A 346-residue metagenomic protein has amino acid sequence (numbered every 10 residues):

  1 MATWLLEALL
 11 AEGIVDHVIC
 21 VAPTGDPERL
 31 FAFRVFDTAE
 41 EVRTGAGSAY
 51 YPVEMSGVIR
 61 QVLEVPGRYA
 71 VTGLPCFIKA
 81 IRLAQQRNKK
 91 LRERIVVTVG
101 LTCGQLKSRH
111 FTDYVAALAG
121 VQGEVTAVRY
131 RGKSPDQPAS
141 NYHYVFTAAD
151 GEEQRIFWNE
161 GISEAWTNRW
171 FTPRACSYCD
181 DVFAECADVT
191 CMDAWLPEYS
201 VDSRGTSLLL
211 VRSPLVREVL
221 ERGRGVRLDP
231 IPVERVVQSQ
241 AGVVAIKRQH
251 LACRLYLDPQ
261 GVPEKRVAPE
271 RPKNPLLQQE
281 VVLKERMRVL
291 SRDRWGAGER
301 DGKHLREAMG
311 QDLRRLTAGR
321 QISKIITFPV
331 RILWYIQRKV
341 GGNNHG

Functional and structural regions predicted by a protein language model:
M1, G25, V71-I81, Q105-K107: Gly/Ser/Thr-rich loops at beta-strand to alpha-helix junctions that form or flank small-molecule/cofactor-binding
M1-L10, I14-E64: Portal/gating segments that form or line small-molecule/metal binding sites
V15-D16, G123-G346: Long, compositionally biased charged/polar accessory segments in the mid-to-C-terminal portions of proteins
I19-A22, T98-T102: Short internal beta-strands
L30-F31, A80-A84, S108-D113: A short acidic (Asp/Glu
E64-K90: A glycine-rich beta-strand to alpha-helix segment that forms a phosphate/ribose-binding loop at ligand/cofactor sites
R87-G100: A short alpha->loop->secondary-structure connector
T102-Y114, S134-Q137: Short, conserved secondary-structure transition motifs
